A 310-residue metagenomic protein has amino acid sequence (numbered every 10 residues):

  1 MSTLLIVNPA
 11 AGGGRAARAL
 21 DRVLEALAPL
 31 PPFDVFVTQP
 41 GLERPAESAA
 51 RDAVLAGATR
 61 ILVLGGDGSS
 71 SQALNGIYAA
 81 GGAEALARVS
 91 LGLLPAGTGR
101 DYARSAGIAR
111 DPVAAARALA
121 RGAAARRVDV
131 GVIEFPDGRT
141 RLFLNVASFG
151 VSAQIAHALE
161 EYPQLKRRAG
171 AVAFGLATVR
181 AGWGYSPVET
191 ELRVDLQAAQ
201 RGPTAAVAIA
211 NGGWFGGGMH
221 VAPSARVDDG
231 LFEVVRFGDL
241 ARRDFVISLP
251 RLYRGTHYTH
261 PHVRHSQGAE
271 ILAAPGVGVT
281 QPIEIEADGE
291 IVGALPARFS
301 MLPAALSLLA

Functional and structural regions predicted by a protein language model:
M1-L64, S71, N75, V113-A116: ATP/NTP phosphate-donor binding region
V7, V37-T38, G65-G66, L94 (+3 more regions): Small/polar loops that bind or transfer phosphate-bearing groups
G12-A16, G216, L308: Short N-terminal binding/cap micro-motifs at the start of the first secondary-structure element
A17-A19, L74-I77, R104-A106, H220-V221: Short amphipathic alpha-helical segments
P29-L30, P40, Y78-A205: Catalytic core of DAGKc-family lipid kinases
D67, V207: Short conserved active-site loop signatures built around small residues
S148, S152, A208-A222, I291: Glycine-rich phosphate/pyrophosphate-binding beta-alpha loops
V194-R201, H220, R226-V227, F232 (+1 more regions): ATP/nucleoside-binding phosphotransfer catalytic cores, i.e., glycine-rich phosphate-binding loops
